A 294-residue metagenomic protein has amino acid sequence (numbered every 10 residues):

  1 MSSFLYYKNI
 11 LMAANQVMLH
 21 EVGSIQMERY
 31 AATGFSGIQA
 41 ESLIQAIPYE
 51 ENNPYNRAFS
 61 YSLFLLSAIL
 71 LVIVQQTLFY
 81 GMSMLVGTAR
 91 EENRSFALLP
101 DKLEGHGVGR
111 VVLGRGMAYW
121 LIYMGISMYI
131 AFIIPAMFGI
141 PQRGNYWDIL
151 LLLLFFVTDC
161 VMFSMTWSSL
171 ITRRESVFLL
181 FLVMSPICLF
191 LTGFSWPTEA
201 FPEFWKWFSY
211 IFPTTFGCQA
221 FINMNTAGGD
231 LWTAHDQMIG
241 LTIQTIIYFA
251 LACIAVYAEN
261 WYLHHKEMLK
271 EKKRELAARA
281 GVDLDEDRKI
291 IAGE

Functional and structural regions predicted by a protein language model:
M1-G81: Transport-system extracytoplasmic interface segments
K8, I47, F64, R110 (+3 more regions): Alpha-helical membrane and juxtamembrane elements of multi-pass inner-membrane transport and channel proteins
E21-S24, E28-R29, A131-A136, V157-T158: Hydrophobic, membrane-facing alpha-helical anchors
E41, E50, P54-A58, L99-L113 (+7 more regions): Juxtamembrane loop-helix boundary motifs flanking transmembrane segments in multi-pass membrane proteins
N52-P135: Hydrophobic alpha-helical transmembrane segments of multi-pass membrane transport proteins
L121, Y129-I133, P141-E294: Membrane-spanning alpha-helical segments of multipass transporters and channels
